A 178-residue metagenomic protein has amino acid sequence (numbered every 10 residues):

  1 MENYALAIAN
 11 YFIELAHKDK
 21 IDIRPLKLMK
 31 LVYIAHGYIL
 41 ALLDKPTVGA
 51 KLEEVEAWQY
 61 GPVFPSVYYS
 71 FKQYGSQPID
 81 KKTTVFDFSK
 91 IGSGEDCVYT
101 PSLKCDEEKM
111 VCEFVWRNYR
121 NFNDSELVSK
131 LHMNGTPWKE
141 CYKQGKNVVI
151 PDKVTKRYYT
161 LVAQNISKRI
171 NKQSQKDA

Functional and structural regions predicted by a protein language model:
M1-A178: Domain-edge interaction signal
